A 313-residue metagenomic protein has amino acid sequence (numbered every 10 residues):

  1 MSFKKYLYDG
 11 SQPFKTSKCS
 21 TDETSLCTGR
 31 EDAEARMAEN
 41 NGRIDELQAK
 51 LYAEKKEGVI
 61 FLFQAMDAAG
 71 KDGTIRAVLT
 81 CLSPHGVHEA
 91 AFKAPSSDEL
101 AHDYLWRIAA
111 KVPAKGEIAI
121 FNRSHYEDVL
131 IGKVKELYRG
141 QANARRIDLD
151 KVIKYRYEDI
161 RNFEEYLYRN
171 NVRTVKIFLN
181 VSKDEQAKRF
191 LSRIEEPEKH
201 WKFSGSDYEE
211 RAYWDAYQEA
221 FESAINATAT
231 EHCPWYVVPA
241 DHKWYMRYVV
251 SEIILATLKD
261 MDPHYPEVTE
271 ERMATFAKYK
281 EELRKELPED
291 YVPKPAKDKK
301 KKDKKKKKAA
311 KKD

Functional and structural regions predicted by a protein language model:
M1-D313: Flexible, compositionally biased loop and terminal segments
